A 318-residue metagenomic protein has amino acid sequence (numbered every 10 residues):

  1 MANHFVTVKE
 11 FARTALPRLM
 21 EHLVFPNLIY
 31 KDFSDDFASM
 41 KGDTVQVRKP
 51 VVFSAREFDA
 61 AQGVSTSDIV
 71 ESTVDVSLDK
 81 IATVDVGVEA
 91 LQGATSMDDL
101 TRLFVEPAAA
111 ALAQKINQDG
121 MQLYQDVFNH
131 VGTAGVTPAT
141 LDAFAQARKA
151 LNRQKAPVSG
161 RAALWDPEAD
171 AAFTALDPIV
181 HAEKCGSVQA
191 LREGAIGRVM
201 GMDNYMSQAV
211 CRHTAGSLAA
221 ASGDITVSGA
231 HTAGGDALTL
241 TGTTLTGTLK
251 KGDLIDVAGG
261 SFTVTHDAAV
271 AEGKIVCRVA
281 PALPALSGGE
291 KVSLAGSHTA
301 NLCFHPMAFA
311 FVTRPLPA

Functional and structural regions predicted by a protein language model:
M1-V74, L78: N-terminal "assembly arms/tails" that initiate or stabilize quaternary assembly in self-assembling proteins
K31-D36, T133-D142, Q146, H231 (+1 more regions): Surface-exposed ligand/attachment interfaces on beta-rich extracellular proteins
V47, V74-A143, N152-E168, A195-N204: Long, contiguous amphipathic alpha-helices that act as assembly "spine/axial" helices in icosahedral shell and virion
K49, A258-G259, G296: Conserved "cap/hinge" positions at secondary-structure junctions
A55-F58, V86, S96, A172-A175 (+1 more regions): Short helix/loop capping segments that flank catalytic or ligand/cofactor-binding pockets
P107-V136, S217-D224, T243, N301 (+1 more regions): Signature of extracytoplasmic/envelope-associated structural regions
A172, D177-S287: Autoprocessing Asn-cyclization modules and mimics
K274-A318: Glycine- and charge-enriched low-complexity intrinsically disordered segments
